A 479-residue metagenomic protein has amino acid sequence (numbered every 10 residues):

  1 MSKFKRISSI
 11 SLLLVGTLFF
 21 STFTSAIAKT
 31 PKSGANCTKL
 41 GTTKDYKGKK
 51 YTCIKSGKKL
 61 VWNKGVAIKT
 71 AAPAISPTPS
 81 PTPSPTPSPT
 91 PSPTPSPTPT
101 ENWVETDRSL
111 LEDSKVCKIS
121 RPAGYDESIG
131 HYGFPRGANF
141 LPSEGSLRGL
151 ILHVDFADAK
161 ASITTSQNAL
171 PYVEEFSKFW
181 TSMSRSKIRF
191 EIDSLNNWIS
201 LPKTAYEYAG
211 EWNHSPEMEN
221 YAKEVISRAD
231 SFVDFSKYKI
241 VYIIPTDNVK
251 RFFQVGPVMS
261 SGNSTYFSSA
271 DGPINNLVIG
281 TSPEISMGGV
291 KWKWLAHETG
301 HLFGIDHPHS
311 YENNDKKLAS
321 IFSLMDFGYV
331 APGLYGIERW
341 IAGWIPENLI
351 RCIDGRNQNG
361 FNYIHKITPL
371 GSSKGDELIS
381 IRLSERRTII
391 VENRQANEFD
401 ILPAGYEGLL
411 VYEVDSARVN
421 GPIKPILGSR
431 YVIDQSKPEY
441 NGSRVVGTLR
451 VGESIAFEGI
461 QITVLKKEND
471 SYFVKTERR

Functional and structural regions predicted by a protein language model:
M1-L12: Bacterial N-terminal signal peptides that target proteins for export
L18-A26: C-terminal segment of classical bacterial N-terminal signal peptides
A28-T43: Secreted, propeptide-processed cysteine-rich mini-domains
K47-K55: Extracellular disulfide-bonded cysteine-rich modules/repeats
I68-L111, K115-V116, P122: Ser/Thr/Gly/Pro-rich low-complexity, disordered linker/stalk segments of secreted and cell-surface proteins
P99-G289, A296, L383, E398 (+3 more regions): Zn2+-dependent metallopeptidase catalytic core
P99-R108, S162-I163, S260-I285, Q358-R479: Non-catalytic C-terminal accessory/binding modules of secreted extracellular proteins
F235, Y242, N248-L402: Extracellular hydrolytic enzyme modules, especially secreted metalloproteases of the metzincin/thermolysin-like class
